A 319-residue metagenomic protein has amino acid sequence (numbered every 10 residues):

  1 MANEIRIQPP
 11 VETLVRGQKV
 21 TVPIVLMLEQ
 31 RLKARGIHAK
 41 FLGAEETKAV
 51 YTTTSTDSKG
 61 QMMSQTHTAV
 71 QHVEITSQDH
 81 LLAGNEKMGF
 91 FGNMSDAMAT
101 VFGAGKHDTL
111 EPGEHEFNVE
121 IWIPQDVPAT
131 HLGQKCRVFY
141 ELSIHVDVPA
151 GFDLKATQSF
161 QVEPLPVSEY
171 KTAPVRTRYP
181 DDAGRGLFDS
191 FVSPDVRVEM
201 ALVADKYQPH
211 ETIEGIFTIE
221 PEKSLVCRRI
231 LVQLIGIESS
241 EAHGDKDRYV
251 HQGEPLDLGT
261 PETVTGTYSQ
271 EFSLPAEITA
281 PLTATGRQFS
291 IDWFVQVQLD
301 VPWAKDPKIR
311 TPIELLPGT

Functional and structural regions predicted by a protein language model:
M1-T319: C-terminal beta-sandwich interaction modules and adjacent acidic, Ser/Thr/Pro/Gly-rich low-complexity tails used
